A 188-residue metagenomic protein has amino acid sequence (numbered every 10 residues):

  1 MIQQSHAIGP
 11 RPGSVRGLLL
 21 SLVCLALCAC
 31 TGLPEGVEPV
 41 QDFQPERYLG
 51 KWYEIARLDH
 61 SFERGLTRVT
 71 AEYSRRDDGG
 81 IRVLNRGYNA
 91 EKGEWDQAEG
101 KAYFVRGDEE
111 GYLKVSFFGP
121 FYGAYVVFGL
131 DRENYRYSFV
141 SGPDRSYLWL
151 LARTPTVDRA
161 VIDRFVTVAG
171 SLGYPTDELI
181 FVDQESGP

Functional and structural regions predicted by a protein language model:
I2, A29-P188: A beta-rich soluble binding module of mature secreted/lumenal proteins
Q3-L19: Bacterial N-terminal signal peptides that target proteins for export
G17-C28: Bacterial N-terminal signal peptides
